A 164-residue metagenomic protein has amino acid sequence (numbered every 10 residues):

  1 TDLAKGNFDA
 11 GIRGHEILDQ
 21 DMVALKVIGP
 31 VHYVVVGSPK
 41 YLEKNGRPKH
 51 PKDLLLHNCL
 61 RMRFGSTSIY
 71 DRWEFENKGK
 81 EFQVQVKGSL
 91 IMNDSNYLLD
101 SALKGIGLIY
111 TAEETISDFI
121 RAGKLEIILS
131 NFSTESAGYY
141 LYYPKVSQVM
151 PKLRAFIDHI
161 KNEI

Functional and structural regions predicted by a protein language model:
T1-M92: Acidic, Gly/Pro-rich loop/turn segments at junctions of secondary structure
A4-G6, E74, R121-K124, Y139-L141: Short secondary-structure transition/capping segments
M22-A24, I127-S130: Short beta-strand/turn micro-motifs at beta-sheet edges
P39, K104, K145-V146: Active-site acidic-Proline motif in GNAT/NAT acetyltransferases
K52, L99-D100, R154: Alpha-helical segments flanking ligand/cofactor-binding loops in enzyme cores
F82-I127, T134, V149: Hydrophobic hinge/microswitch elements
E113-A122, F132-I164: C-terminal effector-binding regulatory domain of bacterial HTH transcription factors
